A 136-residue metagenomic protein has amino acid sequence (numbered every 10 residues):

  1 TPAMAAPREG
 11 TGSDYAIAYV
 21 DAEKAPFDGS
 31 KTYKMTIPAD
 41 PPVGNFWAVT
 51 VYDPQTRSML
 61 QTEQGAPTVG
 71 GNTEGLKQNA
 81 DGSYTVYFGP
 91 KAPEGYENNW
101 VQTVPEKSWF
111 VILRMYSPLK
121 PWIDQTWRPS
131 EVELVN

Functional and structural regions predicted by a protein language model:
T1-N136: A compositional/structural signature for long, glycine/proline-rich flexible linkers and loops on extracytoplasmic
